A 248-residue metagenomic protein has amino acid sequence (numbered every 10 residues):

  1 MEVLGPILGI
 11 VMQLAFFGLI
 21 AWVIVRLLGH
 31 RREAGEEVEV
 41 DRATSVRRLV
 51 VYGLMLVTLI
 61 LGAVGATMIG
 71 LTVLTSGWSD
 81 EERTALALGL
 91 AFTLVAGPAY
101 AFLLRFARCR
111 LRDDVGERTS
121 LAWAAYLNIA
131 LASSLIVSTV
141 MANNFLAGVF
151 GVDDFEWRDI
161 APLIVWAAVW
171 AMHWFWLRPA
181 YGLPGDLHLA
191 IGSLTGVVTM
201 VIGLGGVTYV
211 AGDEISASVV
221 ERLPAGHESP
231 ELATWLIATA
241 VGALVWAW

Functional and structural regions predicted by a protein language model:
M1-W248: Hydrophobic/aromatic interaction determinants used to assemble and anchor large protein complexes
